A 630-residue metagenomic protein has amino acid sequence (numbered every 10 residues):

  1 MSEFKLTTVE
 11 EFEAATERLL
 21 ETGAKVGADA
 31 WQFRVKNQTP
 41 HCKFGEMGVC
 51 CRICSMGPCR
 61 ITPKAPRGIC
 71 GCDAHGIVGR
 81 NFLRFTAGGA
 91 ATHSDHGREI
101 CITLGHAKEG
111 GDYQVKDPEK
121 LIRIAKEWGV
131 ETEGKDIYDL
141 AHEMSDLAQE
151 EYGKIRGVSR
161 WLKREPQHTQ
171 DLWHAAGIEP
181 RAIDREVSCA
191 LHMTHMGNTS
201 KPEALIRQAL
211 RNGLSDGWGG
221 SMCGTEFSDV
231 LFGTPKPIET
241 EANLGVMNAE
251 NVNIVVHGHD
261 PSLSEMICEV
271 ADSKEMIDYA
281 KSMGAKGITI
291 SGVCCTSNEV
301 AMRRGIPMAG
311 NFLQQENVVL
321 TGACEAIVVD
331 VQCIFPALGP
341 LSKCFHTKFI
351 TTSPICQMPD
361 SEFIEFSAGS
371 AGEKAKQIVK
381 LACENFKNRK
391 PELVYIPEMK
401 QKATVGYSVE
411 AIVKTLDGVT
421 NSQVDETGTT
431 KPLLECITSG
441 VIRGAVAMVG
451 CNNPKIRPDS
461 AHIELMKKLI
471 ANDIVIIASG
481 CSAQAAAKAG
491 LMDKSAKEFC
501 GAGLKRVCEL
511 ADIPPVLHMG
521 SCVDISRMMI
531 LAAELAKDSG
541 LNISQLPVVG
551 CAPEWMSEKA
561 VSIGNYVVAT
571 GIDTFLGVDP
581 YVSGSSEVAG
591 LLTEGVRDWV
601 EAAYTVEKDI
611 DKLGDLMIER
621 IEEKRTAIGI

Functional and structural regions predicted by a protein language model:
S2-I630: Anaerobic metallocofactor- and corrinoid-dependent redox/one-carbon enzyme cores, especially those from methanogenesis
